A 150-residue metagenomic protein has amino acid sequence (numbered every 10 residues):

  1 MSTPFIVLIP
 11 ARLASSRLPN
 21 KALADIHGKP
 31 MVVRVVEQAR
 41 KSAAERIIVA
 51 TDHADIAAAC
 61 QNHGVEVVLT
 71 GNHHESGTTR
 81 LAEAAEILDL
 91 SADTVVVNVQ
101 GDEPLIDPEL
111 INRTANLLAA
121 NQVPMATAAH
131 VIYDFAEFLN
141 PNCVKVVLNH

Functional and structural regions predicted by a protein language model:
T3-T51: N-terminal glycine-rich phosphate-binding loop and ensuing alpha1 helix
P4-I6, V95, M125: Residue-level preference for the first positions of well-ordered beta-strands
P10, N98-Q100, A128-V131: Short beta-strand segments
A44, A92-D93, A120-P124: Short, high-confidence coil segments that cap the C-terminus of an alpha-helix and link into the following beta-strand
I48, A54-V99, E103-N116: Short phosphate-binding loop-to-helix
D107-H150: Conserved core of the sugar-phosphate nucleotidyltransferase
